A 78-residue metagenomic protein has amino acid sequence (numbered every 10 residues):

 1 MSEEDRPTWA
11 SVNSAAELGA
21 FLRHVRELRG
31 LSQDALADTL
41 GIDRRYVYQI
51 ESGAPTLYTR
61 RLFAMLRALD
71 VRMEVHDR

Functional and structural regions predicted by a protein language model:
M1-A20, R67, R72: N-terminal flexible/basic segments that precede or flank functional cores
G19-E27: Short, amphipathic alpha-helical "recognition" segments used to contact nucleic acids or chromatin
L22, Q33, L62: Helix-turn-helix DNA-binding elements, focusing on the entry/boundary residues of the two helices that contact DNA
E27, D38, R67: Short polybasic/polar patches that bind polyanions
G30-Y46: Short alpha-helical DNA-recognition segment
Y58-H76: DNA major-groove recognition helix of helix-turn-helix/homeodomain DNA-binding modules
